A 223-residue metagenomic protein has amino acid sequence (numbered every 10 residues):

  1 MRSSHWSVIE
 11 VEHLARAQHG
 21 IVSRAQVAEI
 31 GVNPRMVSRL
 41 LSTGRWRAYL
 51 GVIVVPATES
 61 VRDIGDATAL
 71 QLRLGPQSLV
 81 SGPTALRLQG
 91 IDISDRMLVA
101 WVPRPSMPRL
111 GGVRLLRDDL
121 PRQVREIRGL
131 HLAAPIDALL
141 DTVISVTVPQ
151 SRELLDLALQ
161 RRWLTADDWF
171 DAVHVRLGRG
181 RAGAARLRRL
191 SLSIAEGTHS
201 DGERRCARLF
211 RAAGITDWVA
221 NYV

Functional and structural regions predicted by a protein language model:
M1-A185, D201-G202, A207-L209, V219: Short gly/ser-rich loop at a beta-strand->alpha-helix junction or flexible surface loop bordering the NTP-binding
A182-I194: A short, surface-exposed helix-loop junction/capping segment
S191-R205: A short, highly charged nucleic-acid-interacting micro-segment common to nuclease and nuclease-linked defense proteins
A212: Conserved adenosyl
T216-V223: Short, intrinsically disordered, charge-balanced linker/junction segments flanking boundaries in proteins
